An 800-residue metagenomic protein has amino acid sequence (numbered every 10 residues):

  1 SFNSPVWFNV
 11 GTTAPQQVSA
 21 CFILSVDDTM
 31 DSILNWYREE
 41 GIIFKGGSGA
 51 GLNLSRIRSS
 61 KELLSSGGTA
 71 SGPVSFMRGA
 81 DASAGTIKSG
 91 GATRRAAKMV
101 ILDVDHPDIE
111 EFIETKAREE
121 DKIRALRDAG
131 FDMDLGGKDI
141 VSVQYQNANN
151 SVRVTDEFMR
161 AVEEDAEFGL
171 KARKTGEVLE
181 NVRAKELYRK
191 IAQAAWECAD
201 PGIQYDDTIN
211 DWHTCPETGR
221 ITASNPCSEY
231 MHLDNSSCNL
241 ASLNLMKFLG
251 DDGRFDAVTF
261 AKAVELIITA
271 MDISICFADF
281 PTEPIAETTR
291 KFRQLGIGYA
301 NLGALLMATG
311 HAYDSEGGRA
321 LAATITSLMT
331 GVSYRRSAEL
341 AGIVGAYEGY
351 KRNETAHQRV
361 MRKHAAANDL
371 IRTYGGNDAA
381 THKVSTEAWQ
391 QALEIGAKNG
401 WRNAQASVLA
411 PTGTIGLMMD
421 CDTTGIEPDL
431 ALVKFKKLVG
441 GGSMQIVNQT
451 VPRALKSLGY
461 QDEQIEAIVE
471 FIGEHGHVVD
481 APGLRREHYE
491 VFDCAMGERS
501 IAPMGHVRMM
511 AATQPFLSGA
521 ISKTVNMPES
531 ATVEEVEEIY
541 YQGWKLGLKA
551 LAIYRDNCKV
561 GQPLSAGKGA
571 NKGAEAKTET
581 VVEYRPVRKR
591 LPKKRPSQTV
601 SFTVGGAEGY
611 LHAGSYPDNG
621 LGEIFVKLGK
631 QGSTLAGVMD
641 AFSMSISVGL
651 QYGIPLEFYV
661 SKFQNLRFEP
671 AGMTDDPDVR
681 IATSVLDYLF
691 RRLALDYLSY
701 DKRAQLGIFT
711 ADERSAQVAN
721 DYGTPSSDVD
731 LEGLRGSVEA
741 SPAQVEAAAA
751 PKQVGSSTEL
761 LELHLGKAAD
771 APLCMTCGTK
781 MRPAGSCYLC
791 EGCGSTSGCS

Functional and structural regions predicted by a protein language model:
S1-P5, V10, I268-S274, T288-G310 (+1 more regions): Core structural elements
S19-A263, I273-R290, H311, A322 (+8 more regions): Active-site cavity-forming subdomains of large catalytic enzyme subunits
L34-I43, R58, T69-D81, T115-M133 (+9 more regions): Extended active-site and interfacial segments that coordinate phosphate-rich ligands in large catalytic machineries
E229, M271, I275-C276, G342 (+5 more regions): Catalytic alpha/beta core of large soluble enzyme barrels
A380-T412, V581-V604, T758-E762, P772-G778: Flexible, glycine/threonine-enriched loop-and-boundary segments that flank and lead into catalytic domains of large
G505-S530, S601-S615, N619-L621, D730-S795: C-terminal accessory/binding modules appended to enzymatic or scaffolding proteins
S565-T599, R703-C777, A784: Acidic, low-complexity intrinsically disordered tails
G629-R714, A719-G723: Phosphate-backbone binding interfaces of nucleic-acid-interacting proteins
